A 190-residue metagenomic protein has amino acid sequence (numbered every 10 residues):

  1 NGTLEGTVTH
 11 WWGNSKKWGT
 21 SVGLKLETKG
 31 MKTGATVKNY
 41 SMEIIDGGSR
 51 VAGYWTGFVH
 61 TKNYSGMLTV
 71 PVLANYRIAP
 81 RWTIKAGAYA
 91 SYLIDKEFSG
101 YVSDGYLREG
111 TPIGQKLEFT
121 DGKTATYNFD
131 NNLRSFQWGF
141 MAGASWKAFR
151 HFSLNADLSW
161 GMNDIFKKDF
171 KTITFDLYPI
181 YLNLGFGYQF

Functional and structural regions predicted by a protein language model:
N1-I44: Glycine- and aromatic-enriched membrane insertion/assembly motifs of diderm outer-membrane and organelle channel
G2-G6, G66-V72, W138-A142, I180-L184: Hydrophobic, lipid-facing positions within transmembrane beta-strands of outer-membrane proteins
H10, L26-K32, A90-I94, L158-D164 (+1 more regions): Transmembrane beta-strands of outer-membrane beta-barrel pores
H10-N14, Y76-P80, A148-R150, F190: Outer-membrane beta-barrel strand-turn architecture
K16-T20, R81-I84, R150-A156: Repeated loop/turn-to-beta-strand initiation elements of outer-membrane beta-barrel proteins
K29-G66, L93-Q137, D164-Y181: Extracellular/periplasm-exposed beta-strand and loop segments of Gram-negative cell-envelope proteins, dominated by
S145-K147, H151-N163: A hydrophobic membrane-anchoring alpha-helix module
W146-H151, Y178-F190: Outer-membrane beta-barrel "beta-signal"
